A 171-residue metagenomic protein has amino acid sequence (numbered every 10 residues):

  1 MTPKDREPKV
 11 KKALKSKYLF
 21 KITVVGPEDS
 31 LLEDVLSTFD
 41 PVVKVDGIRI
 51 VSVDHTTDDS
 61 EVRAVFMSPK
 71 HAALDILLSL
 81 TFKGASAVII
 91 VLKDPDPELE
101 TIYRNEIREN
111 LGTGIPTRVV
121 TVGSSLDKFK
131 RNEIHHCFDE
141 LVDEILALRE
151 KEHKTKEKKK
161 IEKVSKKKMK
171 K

Functional and structural regions predicted by a protein language model:
T2-K15, T155-K171: Short Lys/Arg-rich cationic patches that frequently serve as NLS/NoLS or arginine-rich RNA/DNA-binding motifs
T2-V45: Conserved G1/Walker A P-loop phosphate-binding module
V10-K11, V53-D54, I76-L78: Short beta-strand/turn micro-motifs at beta-sheet edges
F20-V25, R63-V65, A85-I90, G114-T121: Hydrophobic beta-strand segments of well-ordered beta-sheets in folded domains
L31-L32, S125-K154, K160, K170: Conserved GTPase G-domain signal focused on the G5
P41-F66: Conserved substrate/cofactor phosphate-moiety recognition/catalytic segment in nucleotide-dependent phosphotransferases
V62-E106: Switch II of P-loop NTPase G domains
V88-N132, C137, L141: Conserved C-terminal guanine-recognition region of P-loop GTPase G domains, centered on the G4
